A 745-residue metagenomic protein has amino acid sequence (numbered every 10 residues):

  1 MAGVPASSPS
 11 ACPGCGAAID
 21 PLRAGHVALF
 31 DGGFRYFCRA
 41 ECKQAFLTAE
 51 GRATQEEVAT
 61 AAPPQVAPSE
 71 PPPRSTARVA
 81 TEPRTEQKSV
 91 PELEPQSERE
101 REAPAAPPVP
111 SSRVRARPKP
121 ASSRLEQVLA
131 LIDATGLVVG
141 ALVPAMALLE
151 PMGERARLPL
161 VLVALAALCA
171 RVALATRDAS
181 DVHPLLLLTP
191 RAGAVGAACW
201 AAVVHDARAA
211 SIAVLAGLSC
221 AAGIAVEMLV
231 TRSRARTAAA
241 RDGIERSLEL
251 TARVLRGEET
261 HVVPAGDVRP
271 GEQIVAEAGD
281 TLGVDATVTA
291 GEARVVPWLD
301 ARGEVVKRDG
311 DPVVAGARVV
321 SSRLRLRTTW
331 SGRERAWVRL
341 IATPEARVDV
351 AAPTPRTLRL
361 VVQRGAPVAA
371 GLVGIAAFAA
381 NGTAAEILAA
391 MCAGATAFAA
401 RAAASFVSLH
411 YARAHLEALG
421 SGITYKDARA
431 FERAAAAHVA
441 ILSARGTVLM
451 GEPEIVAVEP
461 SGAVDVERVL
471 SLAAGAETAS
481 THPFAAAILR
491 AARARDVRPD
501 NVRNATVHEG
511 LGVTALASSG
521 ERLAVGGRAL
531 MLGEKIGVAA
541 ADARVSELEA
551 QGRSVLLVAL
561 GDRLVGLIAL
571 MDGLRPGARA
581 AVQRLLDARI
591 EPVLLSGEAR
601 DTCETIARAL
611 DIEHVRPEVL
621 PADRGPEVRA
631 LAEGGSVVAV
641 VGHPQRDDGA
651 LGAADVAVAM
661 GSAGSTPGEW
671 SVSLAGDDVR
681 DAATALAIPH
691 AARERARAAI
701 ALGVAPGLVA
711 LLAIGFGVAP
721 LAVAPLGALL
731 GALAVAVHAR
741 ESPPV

Functional and structural regions predicted by a protein language model:
C12-C15: Short cysteine-rich clusters marking metal-coordination/redox-active sites
V79, E92, E100-P190, A210-V214 (+3 more regions): Structural motif at membrane-water interfaces of alpha-helical integral membrane proteins
Q87, A517-G520, R544, Q551-S554 (+2 more regions): Conserved ATP-binding TGD loop and adjacent catalytic N/P-domain core of P-type ATPases
E102-L125, A167-H183, G193-A197, L248-V254 (+4 more regions): Non-transmembrane, extramembrane segments of multi-pass ion/lipid transporters
L160-L185, W200-I244, V348-A444, M450 (+4 more regions): Hydrophobic alpha-helical transmembrane segments
A213-A278, T289, R356-T357, L409-F431 (+4 more regions): Juxtamembrane coupling segments of multi-pass membrane pumps/enzymes
L229-A336, T478-A491, S596-G597, P621 (+1 more regions): Conserved actuator
A290-E292, V306, I455, E459-I590 (+2 more regions): P-type ATPase nucleotide-binding
